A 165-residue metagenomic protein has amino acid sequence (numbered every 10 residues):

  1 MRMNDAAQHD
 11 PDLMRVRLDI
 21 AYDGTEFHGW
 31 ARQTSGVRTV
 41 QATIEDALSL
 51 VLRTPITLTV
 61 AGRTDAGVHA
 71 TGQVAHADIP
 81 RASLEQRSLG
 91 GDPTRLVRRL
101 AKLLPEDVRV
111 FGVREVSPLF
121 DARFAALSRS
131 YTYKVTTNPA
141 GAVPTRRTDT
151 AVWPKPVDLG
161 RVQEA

Functional and structural regions predicted by a protein language model:
R2-A165: Structured-RNA-binding interfaces characteristic of tRNA pseudouridine synthases
